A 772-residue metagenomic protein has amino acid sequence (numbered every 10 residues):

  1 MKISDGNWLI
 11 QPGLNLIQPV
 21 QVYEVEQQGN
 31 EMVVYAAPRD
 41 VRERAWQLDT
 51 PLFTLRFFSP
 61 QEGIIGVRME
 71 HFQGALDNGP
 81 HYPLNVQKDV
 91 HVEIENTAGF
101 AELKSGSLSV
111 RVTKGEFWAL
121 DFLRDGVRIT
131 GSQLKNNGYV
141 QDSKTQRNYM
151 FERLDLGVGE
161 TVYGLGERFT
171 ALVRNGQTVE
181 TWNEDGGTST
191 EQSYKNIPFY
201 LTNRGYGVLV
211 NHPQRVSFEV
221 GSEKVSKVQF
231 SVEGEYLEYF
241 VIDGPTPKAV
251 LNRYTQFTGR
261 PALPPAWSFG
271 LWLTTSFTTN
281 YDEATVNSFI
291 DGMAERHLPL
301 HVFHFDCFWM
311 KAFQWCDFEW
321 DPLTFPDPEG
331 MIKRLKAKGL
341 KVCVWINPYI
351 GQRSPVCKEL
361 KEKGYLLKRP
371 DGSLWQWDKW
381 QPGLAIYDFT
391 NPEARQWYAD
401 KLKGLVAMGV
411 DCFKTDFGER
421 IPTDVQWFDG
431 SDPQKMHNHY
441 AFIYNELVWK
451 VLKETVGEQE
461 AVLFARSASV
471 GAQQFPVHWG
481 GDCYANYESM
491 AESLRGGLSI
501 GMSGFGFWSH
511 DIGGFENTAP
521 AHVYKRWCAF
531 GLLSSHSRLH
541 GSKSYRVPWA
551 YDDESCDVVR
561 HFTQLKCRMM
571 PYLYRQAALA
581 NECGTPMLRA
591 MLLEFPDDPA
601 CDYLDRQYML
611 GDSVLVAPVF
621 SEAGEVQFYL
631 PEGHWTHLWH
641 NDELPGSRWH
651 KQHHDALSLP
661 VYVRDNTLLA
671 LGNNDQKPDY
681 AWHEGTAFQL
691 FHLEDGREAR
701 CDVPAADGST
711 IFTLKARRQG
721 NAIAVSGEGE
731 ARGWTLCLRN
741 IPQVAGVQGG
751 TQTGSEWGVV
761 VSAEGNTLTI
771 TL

Functional and structural regions predicted by a protein language model:
M1-P60, I64, V92-Q133, A623 (+2 more regions): Beta-strand-rich N-terminal accessory domains
M1-S4, N15, Q47, E70-F72 (+7 more regions): Catalytic and substrate-binding clefts that recognize carbohydrates or anionic sugar/phosphate headgroups
V34-A36, F57, M69, E102-V110 (+2 more regions): Short, well-ordered beta-strand segments enriched in hydrophobic/aromatic residues
F57, S107, F199, M293 (+8 more regions): Conserved, mostly hydrophobic/aromatic
I64-I65, S109, A119, P198-F199 (+20 more regions): Beta-sheet entry/capping signal
E70-F72, H301-V559, E594-D598, L604: Aromatic- and carboxylate-enriched substrate-binding clefts and catalytic-loop regions of carbohydrate-active enzymes
D77-V92, K368, L638-A656, G746-G765: Solvent-exposed beta-strand/loop surfaces of large extracellular or lumenal domains
W449-V462, A468-W479, E492-G496, I500-H510 (+2 more regions): Catalytic core of carbohydrate-active enzymes
